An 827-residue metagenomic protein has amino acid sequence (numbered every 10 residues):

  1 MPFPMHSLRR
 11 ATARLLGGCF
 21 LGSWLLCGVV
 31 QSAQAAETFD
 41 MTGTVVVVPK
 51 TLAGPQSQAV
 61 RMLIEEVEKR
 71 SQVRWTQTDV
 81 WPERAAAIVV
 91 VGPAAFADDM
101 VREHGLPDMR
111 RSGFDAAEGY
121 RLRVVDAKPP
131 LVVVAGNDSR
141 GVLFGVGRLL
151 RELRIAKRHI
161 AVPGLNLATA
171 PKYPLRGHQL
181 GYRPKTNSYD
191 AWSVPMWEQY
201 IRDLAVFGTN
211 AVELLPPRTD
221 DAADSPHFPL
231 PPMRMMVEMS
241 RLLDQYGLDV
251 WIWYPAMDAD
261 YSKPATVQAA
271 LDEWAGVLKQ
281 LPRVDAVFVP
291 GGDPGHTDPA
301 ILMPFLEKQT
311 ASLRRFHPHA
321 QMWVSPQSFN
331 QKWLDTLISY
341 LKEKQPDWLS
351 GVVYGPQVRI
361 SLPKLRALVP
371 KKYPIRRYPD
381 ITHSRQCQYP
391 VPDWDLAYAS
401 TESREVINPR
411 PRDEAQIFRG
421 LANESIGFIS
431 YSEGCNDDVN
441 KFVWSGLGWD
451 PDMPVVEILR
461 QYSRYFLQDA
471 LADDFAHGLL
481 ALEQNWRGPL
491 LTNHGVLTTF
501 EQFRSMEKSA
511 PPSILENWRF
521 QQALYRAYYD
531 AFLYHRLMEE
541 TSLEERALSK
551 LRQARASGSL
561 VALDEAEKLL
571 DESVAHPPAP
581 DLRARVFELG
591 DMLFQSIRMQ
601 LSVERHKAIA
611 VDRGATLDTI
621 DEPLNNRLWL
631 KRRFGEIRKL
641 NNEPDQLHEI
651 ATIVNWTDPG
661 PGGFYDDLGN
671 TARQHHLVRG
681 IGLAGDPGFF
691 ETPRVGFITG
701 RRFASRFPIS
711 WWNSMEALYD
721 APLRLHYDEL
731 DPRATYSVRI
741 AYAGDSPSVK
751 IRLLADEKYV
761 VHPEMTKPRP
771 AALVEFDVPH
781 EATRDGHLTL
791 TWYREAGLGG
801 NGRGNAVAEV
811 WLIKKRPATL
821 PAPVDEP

Functional and structural regions predicted by a protein language model:
M1-A13: N-terminal secretory signal peptides that target proteins for export/translocation
R14-G28: Bacterial N-terminal signal peptides
L26, Q31-V125, V162-P163: Acidic, contiguous N-terminal accessory segments
G54, A59-M62, E66-E68, L106-P264 (+3 more regions): Feature activates predominantly on carbohydrate-active enzymes
W75-T78, E83, R154-R158, N210 (+10 more regions): Catalytic-core regions of glycoside hydrolase
S432-N440, D452-G660: C-terminal non-catalytic alpha-helical accessory regions
E643-D731, L798-E826: Glycan-recognition and processing domains
S714-R733, A741-P817: Beta-strand-rich ligand-recognition modules
